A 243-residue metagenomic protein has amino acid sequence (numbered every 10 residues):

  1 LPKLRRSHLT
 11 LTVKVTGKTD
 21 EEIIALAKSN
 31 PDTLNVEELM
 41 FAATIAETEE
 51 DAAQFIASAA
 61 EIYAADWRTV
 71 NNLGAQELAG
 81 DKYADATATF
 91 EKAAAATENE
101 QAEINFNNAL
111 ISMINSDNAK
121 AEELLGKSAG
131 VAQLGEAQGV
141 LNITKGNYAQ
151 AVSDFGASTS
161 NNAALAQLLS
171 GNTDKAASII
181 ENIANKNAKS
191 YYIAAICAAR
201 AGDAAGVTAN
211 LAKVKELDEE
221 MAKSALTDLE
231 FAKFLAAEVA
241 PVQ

Functional and structural regions predicted by a protein language model:
L1-A194, A198, D203-A209, E216-E219 (+2 more regions): N-terminal targeting segments with Sec-dependent signals, encompassing both cleavable signal peptides and non-cleavable
